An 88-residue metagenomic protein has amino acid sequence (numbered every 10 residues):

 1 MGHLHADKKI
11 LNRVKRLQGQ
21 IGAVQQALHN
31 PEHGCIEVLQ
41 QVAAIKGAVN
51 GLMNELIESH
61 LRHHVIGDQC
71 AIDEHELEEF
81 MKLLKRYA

Functional and structural regions predicted by a protein language model:
M1-A88: Solvent-exposed interaction patches of small proteins and small membrane subunits
